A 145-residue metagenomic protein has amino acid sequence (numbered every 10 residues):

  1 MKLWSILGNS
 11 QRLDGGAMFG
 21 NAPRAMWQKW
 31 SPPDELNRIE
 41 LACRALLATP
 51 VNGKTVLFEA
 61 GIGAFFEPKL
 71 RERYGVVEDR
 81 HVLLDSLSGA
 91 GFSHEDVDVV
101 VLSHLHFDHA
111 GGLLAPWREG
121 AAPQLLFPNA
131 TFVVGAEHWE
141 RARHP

Functional and structural regions predicted by a protein language model:
K2, G8-A90: Conserved beta-strand hairpin/beta-sheet module of binuclear metal-dependent hydrolase folds, prominently
T55, G61-P145: Active-site HxH/HxHxD metal-binding segment of metal-dependent hydrolases
